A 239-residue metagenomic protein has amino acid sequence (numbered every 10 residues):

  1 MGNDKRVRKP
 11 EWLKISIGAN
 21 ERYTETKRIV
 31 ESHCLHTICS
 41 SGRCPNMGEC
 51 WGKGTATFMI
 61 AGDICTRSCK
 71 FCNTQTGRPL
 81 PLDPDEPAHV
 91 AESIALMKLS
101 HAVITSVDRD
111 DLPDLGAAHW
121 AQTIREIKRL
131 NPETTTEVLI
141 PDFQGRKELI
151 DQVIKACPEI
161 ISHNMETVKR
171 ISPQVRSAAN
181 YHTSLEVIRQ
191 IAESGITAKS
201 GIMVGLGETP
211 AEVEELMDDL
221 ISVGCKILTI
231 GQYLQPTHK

Functional and structural regions predicted by a protein language model:
M1-R67: Flexible, acidic/Gly-rich N-terminal and inter-domain linker regions that tether and position cofactor-handling modules
K14, G18, L82, L115: Catalytic cores of large soluble enzymes that bind and process phosphate-bearing ligands
S41, M47, G62-D63, Q75 (+3 more regions): Fold-independent oxyanion-binding glycine-rich loops and adjacent beta-strand/coil segments at enzyme active sites
M47, S68, C72, I171-Q174: Residues that scaffold the ATP/ADP-binding catalytic core of kinase and kinase-like folds
G48-M59, F71-H89: Iron-sulfur (Fe-S) cluster-binding segments and ferredoxin-like electron-carrier domains, especially [2Fe-2S]
I64-C72, E193-K199: N-terminal small/glycine-rich loop or linker at the start of catalytic domains across soluble metabolic enzymes
E86-L96, S100-A102, S106-K239: Conserved AdoMet/S-adenosylmethionine-binding subsite of the radical SAM
